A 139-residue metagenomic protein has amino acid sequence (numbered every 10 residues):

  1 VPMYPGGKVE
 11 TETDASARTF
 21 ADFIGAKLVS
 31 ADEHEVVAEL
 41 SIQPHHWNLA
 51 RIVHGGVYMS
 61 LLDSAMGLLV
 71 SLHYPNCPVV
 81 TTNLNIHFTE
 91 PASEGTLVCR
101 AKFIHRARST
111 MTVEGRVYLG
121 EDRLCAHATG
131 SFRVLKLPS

Functional and structural regions predicted by a protein language model:
V1-S139: Terminal targeting signals and extreme-terminal segments of soluble enzymes
